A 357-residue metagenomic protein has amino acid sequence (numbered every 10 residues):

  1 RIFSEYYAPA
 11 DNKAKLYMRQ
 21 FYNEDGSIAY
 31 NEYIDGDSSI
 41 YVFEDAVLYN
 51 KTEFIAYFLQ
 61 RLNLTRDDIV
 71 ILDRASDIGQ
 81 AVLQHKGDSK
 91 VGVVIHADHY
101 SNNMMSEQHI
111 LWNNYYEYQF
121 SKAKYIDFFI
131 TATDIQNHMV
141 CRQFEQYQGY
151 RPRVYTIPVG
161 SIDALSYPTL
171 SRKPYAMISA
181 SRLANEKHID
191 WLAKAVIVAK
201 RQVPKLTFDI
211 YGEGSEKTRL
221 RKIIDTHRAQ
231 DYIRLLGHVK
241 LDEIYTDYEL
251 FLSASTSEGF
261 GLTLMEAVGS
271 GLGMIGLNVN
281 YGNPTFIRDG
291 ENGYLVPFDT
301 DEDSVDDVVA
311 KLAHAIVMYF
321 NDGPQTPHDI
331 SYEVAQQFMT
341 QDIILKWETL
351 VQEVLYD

Functional and structural regions predicted by a protein language model:
Y116, K124-P152: A short, active-site helix/loop in glycosyltransferases that binds the activated sugar's phosphate group
P168-K187, A193-V196: Conserved donor-binding/catalytic core segment of Leloir-type glycosyltransferases
R219-H238: Nucleotide-activated donor-binding/catalytic signature segment of Leloir-type glycosyltransferases, i.e., the conserved
T256: Aromatic "clamp/platform" in nucleotide-sugar-dependent glycosyltransferases that forms part of the donor/acceptor
G273-L277: Short hydrophobic beta-strand element within catalytic cores of glycosyltransferases and related nucleotide-activated
V279-N280, P284-F298: Short acidic/histidine- and often glycine-rich active-site loop of Leloir-type glycosyltransferases that engages
F298-Q325: C-terminal "capping" alpha-helix adjacent to the active site of nucleotide-linked donor transferases in cell-envelope
N321-E353: A charged, aromatic-enriched C-terminal amphipathic alpha-helix characteristic of glycosyltransferases across folds
